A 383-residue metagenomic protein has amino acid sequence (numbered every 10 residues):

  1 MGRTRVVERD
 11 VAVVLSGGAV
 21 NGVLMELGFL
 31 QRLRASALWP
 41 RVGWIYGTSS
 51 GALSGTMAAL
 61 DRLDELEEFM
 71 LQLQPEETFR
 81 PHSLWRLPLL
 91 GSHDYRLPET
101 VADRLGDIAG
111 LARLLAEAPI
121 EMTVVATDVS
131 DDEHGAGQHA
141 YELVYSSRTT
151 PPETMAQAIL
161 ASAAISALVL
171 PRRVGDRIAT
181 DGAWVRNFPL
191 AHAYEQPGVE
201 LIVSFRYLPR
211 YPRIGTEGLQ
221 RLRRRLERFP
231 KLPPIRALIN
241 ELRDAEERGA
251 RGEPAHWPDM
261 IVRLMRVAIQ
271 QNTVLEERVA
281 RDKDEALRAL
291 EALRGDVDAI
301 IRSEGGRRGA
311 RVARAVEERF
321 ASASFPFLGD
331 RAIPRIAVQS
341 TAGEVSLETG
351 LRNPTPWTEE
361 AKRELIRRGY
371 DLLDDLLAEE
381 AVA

Functional and structural regions predicted by a protein language model:
M1-Y46, T56-A383: Patatin-like phospholipase
S49: Catalytic nucleophile serine of serine hydrolases, specifically the conserved "nucleophile elbow" pentapeptide
